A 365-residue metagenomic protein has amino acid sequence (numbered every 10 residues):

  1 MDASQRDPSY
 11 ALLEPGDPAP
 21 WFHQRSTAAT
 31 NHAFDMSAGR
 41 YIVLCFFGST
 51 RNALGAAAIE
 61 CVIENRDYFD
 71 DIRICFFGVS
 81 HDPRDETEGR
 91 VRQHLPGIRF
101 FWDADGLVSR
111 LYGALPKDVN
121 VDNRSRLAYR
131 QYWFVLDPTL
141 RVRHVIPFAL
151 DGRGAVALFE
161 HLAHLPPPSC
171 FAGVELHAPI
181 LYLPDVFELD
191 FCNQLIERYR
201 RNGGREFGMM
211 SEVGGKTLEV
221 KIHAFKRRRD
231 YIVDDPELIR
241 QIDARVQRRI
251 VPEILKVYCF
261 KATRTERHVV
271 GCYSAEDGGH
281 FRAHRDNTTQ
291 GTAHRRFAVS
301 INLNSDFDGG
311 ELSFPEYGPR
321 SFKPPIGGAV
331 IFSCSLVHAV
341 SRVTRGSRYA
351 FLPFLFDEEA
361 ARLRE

Functional and structural regions predicted by a protein language model:
M1-P167: Chalcogenol-based redox active-site neighborhoods
P138, V156-A329, S335-Y349, L355-E365: Fe(II)/2-oxoglutarate oxygenase catalytic core
